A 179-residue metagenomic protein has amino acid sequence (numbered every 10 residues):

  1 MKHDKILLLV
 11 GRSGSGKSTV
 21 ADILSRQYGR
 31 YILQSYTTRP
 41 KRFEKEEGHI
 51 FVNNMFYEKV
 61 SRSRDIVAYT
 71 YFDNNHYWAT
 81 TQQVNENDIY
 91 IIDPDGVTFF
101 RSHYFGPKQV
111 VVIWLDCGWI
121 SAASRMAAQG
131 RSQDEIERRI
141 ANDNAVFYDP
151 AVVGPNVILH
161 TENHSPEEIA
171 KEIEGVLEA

Functional and structural regions predicted by a protein language model:
L9: Hydrophobic anchor at the beta1->P-loop junction of P-loop NTPases
R12: P-loop (Walker A) phosphate-binding loop of NTP-binding proteins
S15: ATP-binding Walker
S18: Walker A/P-loop
R26-Q34: Post-Walker A helix-loop "phosphate-sensing" segment adjacent to the P-loop in P-loop NTPases
T37-G96: ATP-dependent small-molecule kinase phosphotransfer cores that center on conserved nucleotide phosphate-binding segments
I89-D93, G106-Q129: Conserved phosphate-donor/acceptor-positioning beta-strand/loop module used by diverse small-molecule
R131-V176: Small-molecule kinase domains that catalyze NTP-dependent phosphoryl transfer to phosphate-bearing small molecules
